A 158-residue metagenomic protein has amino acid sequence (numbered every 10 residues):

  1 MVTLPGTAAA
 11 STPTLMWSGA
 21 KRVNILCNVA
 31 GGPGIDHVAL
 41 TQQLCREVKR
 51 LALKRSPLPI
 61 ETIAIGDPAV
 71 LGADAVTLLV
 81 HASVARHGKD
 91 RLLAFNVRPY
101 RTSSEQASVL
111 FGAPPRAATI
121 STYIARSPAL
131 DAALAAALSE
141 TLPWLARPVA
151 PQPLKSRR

Functional and structural regions predicted by a protein language model:
V2-R46, R147-R158: A structural "domain/chain start" motif
L4-G6, S11-L15, Q106-R158: C-terminal/domain-edge helix-coil "capping" segments
K21-V23, R46, R50, R86 (+3 more regions): A generic structural micro-environment signature that highlights single residues at secondary-structure boundaries
I25-A75: N-terminal segment of the mature soluble domain
G66-I120, I124, P128: Surface-exposed short loop/turn segments
